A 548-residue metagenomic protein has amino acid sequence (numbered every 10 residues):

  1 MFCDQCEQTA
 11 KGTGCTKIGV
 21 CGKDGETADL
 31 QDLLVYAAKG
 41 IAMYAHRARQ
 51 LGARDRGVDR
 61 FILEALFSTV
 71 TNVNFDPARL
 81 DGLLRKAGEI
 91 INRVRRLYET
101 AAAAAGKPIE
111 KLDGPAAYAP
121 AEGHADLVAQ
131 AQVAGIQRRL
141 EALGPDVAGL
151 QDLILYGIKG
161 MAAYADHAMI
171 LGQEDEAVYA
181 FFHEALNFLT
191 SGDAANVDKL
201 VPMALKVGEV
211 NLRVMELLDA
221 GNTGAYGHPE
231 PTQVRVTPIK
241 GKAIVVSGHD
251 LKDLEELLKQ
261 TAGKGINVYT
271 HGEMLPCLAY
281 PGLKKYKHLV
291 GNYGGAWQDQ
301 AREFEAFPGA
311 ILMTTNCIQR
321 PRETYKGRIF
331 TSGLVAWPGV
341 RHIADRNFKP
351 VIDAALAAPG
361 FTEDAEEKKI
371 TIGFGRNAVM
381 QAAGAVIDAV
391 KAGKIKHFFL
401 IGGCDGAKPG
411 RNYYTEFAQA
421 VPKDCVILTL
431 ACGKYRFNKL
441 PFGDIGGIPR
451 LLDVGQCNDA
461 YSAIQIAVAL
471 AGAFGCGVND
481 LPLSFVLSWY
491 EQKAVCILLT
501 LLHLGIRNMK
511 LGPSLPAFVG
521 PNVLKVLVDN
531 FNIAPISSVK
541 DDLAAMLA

Functional and structural regions predicted by a protein language model:
M1-T9, K23, T27, Q31 (+5 more regions): Anaerobic metallocofactor- and corrinoid-dependent redox/one-carbon enzyme cores, especially those from methanogenesis
M1-Y226, Q233-G241, V245, G265 (+2 more regions): Long, compositionally biased, glycine/small-hydrophobic-enriched stretches that function as flexible linkers, tethers
